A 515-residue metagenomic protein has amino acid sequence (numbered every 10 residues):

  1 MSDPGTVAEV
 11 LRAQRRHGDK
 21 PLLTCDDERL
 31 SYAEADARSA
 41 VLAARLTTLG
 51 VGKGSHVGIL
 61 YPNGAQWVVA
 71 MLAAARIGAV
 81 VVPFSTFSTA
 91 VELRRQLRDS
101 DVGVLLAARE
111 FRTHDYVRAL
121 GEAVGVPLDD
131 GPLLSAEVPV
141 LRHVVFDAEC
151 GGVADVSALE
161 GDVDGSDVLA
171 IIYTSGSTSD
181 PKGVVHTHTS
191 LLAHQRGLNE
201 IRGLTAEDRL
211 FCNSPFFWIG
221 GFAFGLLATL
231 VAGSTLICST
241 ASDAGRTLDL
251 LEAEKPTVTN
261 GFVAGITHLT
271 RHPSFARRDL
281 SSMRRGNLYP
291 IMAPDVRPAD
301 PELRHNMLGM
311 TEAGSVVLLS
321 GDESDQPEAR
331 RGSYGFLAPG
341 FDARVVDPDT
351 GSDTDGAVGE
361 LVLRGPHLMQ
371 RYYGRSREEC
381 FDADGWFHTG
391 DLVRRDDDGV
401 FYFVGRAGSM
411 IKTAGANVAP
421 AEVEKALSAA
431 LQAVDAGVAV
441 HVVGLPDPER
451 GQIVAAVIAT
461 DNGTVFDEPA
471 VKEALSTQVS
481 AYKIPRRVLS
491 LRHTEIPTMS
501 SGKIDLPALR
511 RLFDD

Functional and structural regions predicted by a protein language model:
D19, V138, A154-Y173, S179-D180 (+2 more regions): Conserved pre-ATP/AMP-binding loop-to-beta segment of ANL
E28, A43-E92, N417: Conserved AMP-binding/adenylate-forming
T48-L49, A79-E149, R271-S274: Structural core segment of the AMP-binding/adenylate-forming
L49, K53, L60, D353 (+1 more regions): Conserved ATP-binding/catalytic segment of the ANL
L192-R209, F217-V258, H272: Conserved AMP-binding/adenylation subdomain of ANL enzymes
A253-G261, T267-R330, D342, D349-G351: Gly/Ser/Thr-rich phosphate-binding loop
D342-L363, D397-D398, T464-E468, D505: Conserved beta-loop-beta connector loops within the AMP-binding
I411, H441-P446, A455-A459, V471-D515: Conserved C-terminal "lid"/linker of ANL adenylate-forming enzymes
